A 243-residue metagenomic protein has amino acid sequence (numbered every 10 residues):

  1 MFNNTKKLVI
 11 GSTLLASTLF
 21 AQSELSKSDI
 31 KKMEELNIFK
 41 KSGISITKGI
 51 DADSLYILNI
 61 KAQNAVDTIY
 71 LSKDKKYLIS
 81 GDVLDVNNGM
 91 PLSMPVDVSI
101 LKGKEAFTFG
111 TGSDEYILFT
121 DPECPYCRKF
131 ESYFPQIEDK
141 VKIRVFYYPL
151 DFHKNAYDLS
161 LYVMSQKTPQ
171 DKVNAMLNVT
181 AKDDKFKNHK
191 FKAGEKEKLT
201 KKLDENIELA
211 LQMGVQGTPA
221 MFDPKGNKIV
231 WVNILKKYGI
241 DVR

Functional and structural regions predicted by a protein language model:
M1-V9: Bacterial N-terminal signal peptides that target proteins for export
S12-A21: Hydrophobic h-region of N-terminal signal peptides that target proteins for export in Gram-negative bacteria
F20-D158, H189-T218, D223, W231-R243: Extracytoplasmic thiol/disulfide redox context detector
Y157-S165: Short, surface-exposed amphipathic charged segments that create phosphate/polyanion-binding patches used for binding
V163, I229-W231: Short acidic-hydrophobic, aromatic-tinged amphipathic segments that line or gate anion-handling sites
M164-F191: Short, internal strand/loop/helix patches that form the active-site neighborhood or redox-interaction surface
